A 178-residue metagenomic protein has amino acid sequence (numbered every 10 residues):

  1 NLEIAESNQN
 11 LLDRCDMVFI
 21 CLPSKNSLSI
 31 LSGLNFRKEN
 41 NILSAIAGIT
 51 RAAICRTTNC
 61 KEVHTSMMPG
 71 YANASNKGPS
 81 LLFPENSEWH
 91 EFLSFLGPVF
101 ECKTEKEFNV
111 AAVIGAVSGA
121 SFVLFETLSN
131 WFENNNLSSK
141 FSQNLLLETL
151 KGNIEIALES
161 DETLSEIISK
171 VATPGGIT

Functional and structural regions predicted by a protein language model:
N1: NAD(P)-binding Rossmann-fold cofactor-contacting core
E6-L82, N86: Rossmann-like NAD(P)(H) cofactor-binding subdomain of soluble oxidoreductases
L11, S27, S138-L145, I167 (+1 more regions): Small-residue helix-packing motif on alpha-helices
I20, L43, V117, K170-V171: Glycine- and other small-residue-rich loops at beta-strand/loop junctions that grip anionic moieties
I30, W89-F92, I167: Hydrophobic side chains in well-ordered alpha-helices
A47-I49, P69-Y71, K106, E148-L150 (+1 more regions): Glycine-rich beta-alpha junction loops
A53-E62, G78-E159: Internal alpha-helical scaffold of NAD(P)-dependent oxidoreductase catalytic cores
L147, K151-T178: NAD(P)-dependent Rossmann-like dehydrogenase/reductase catalytic/cofactor-binding core
